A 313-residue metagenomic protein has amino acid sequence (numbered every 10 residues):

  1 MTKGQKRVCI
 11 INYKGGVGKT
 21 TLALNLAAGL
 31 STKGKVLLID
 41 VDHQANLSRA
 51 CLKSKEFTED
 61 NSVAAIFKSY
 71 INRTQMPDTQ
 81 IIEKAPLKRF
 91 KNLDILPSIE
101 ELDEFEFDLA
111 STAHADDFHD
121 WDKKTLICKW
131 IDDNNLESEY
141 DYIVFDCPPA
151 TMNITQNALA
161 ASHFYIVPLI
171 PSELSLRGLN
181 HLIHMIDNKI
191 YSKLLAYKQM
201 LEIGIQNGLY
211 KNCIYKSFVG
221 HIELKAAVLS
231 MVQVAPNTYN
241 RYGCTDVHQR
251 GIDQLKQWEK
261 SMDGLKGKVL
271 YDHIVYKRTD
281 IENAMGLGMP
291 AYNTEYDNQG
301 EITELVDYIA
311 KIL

Functional and structural regions predicted by a protein language model:
M1-L313: P-loop NTP-binding core
